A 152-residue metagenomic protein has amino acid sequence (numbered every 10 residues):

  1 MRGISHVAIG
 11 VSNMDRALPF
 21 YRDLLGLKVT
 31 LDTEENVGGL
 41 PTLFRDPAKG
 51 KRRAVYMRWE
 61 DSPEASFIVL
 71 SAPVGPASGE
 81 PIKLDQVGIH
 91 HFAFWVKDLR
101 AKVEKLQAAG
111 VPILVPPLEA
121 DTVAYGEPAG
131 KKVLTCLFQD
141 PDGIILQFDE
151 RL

Functional and structural regions predicted by a protein language model:
I4-H6, I89-H91: Eukaryotic phosphotyrosine signaling hubs
I9, D32, F94-L152: Vicinal oxygen chelate
G10-E64, A101-K102, A108: Core segments of cupin and vicinal oxygen chelate
V37-P41, G75-S78, T122-G126: A cross-kingdom feature marking solvent-exposed beta-strand/loop segments within repeated, beta-rich binding/scaffold
R45-P47, K83, E127: Short consensus segments that form the blades of beta-propeller domains, in both extracellular/periplasmic
P63-S66, G143: Beta-strand-turn-beta hairpins that frame and shape the catalytic cleft of phosphate-ester-processing enzymes
I68-A72, I82-L84: Helix-adjacent hinge/juxtasegments
S71-G75, R151-L152: Acetyl-CoA-dependent GNAT
